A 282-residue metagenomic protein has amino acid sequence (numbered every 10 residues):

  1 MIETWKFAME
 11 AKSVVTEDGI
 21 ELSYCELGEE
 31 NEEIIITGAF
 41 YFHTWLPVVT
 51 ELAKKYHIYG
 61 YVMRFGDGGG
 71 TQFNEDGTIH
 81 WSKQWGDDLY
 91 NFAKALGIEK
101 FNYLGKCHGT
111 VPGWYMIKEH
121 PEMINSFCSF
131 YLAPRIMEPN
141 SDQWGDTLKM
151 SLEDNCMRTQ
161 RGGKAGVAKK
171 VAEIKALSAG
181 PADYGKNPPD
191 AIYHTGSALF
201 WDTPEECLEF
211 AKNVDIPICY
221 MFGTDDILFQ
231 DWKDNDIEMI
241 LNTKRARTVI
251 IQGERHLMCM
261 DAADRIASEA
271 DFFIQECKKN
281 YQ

Functional and structural regions predicted by a protein language model:
M1-I36, K55-Y56, Q275-Q282: Alpha/beta-hydrolase fold catalytic core
I20-N74: Conserved HGGG/HGGXW glycine-rich cap/lid loop of the alpha/beta-hydrolase fold
Y59-L104, S268: Active-site loop/oxyanion-hole signature of alpha/beta-hydrolase fold enzymes
G105-G109, G113: Gly/Ala-rich beta-loop-alpha elbow adjacent to hydrolase catalytic centers
W114, K118, S126-M157: Flexible "cap/lid" loop of the alpha/beta hydrolase fold
E138-P139, C156-N213: Conserved alpha/beta-hydrolase catalytic His-Asp/Glu region
C219-E254: Conserved loop-alpha-helix segment in the C-terminal half of the alpha/beta-hydrolase fold that carries the catalytic
E254-A263, A267: Catalytic histidine-centered segment of alpha/beta-hydrolase-like enzymes
